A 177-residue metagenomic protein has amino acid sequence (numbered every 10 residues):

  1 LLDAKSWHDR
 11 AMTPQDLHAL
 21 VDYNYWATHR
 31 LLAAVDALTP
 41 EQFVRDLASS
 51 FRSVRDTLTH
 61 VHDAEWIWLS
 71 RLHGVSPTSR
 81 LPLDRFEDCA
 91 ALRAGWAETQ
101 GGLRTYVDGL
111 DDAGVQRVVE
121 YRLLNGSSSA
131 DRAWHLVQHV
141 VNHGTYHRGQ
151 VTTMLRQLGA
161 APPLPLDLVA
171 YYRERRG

Functional and structural regions predicted by a protein language model:
L1-L2: Leucine-biased recognition of intrinsically disordered, low-complexity hydrophobic segments
H18-P82, L123-G177: Short, contiguous alpha-helical
V75-Q116: Helix-adjacent hinge/juxtasegments
D112-V118, A161-P165: A short coil-to-beta-strand element that immediately follows conserved catalytic motifs
